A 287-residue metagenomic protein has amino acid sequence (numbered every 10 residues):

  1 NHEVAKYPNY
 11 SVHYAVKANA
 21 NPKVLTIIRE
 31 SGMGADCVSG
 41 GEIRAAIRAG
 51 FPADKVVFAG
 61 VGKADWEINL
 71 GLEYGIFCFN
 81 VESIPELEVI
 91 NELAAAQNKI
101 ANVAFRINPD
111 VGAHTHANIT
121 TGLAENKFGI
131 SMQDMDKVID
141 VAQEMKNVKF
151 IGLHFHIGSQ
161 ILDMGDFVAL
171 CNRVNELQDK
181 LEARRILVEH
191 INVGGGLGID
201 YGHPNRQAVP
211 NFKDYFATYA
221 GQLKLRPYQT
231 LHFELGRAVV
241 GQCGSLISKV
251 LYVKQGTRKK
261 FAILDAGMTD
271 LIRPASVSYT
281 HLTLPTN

Functional and structural regions predicted by a protein language model:
N1-P8, V12: An N-cap/entry alpha-helix motif that binds or orients negatively charged groups
P8, P52, L225-Y228: Short glycine/proline-enriched coil/turn segments at helix->beta-strand junctions
Y10-H190, I199, L251: Active-site-proximal beta-alpha core segment in soluble small-molecule metabolic enzymes
F105, F155, G195, F233 (+1 more regions): Active-site flanking residues adjacent to catalytic metal/cofactor-binding acidic residues
V111-T115, V188-R206, H232-C243, D270-I272: Flexible glycine/acidic-rich beta-alpha junction loops that bind and position SAM and/or redox cofactors in anaerobic
D163-A169, D200-D214, G241-Y252: Short glycine/threonine-rich loop-to-helix capping motif typified by GTGT followed within a few residues by an Asp-Pro
A169-I191, Q207, D214-F216, A220-T230: Catalytic cores of soluble, metal-dependent hydrolases
T218, Y228-L282, N287: Charged (often Lys/Glu-rich) extended helix/loop segments that serve as interaction or gating elements
